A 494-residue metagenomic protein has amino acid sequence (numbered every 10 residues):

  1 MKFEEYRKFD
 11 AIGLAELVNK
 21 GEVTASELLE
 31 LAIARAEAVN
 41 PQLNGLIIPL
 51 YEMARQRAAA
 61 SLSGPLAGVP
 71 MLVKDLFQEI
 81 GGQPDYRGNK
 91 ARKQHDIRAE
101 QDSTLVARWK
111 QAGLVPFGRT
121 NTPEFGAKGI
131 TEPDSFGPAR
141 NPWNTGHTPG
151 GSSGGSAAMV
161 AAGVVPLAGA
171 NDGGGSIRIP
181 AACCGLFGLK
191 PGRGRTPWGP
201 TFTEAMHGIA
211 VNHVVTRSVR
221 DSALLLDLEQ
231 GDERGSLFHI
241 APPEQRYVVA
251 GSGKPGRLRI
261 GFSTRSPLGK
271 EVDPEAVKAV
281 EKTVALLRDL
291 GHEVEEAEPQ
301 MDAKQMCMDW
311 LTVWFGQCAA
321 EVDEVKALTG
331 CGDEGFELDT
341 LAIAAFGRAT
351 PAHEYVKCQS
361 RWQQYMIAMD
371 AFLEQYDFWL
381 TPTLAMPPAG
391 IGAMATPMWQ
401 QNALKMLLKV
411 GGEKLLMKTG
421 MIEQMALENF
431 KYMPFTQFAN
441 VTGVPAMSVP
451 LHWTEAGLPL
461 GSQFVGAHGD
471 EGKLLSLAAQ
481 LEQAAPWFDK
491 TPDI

Functional and structural regions predicted by a protein language model:
M1-Y51, D289-G291, A456, K490-I494: An N-terminal boundary/leader segment
E22-L29, A59, V272-E298, V322-C331 (+1 more regions): Acyltransferase
E52-S135: Acidic/His- and Gly-rich active-site-bordering loop/insert found across diverse amide/peptide-bond hydrolases
L66-R92, G251-S263, G316-D370, T383-E423 (+2 more regions): Short helix-loop capping/hinge segments that flank enzyme active sites or metal/cofactor-binding pockets
Q101-D232, P445-H452, L458-G461: Short glycine/serine-rich loop segments
K190-V284, D289, M301-K304, E324-K326 (+1 more regions): A short helix-breaking turn/cap at a secondary-structure junction
T419-A446: Alpha-helix-centered segments that form part of catalytic cores
